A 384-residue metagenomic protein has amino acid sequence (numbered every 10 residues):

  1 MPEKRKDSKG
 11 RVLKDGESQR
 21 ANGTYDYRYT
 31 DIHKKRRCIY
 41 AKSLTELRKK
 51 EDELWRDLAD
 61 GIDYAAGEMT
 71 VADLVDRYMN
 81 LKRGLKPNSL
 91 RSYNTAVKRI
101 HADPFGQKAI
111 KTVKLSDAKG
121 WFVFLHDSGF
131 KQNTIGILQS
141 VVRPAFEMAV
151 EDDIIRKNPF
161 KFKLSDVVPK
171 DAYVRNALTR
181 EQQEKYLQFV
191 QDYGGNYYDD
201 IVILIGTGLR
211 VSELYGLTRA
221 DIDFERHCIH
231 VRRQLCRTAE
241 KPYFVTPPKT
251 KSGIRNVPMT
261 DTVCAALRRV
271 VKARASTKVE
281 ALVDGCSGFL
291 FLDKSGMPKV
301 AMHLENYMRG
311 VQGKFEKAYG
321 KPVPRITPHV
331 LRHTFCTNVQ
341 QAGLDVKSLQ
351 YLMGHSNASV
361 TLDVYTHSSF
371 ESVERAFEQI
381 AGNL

Functional and structural regions predicted by a protein language model:
M1-N80, K98, G120, M148 (+3 more regions): Basic/aromatic DNA-contact patch characteristic of tyrosine site-specific recombinases
D31, R36-L44, M79-I154, P298-H303 (+1 more regions): N-terminal core-binding DNA-recognition domain of tyrosine site-specific recombinases/integrases
H126, S140, L204-G206, Q340-Q341: Short amphipathic helical patch at the helix-1/turn junction of helix-turn-helix
Q132, Q188-Y197, T207, V257 (+4 more regions): Short, basic (Lys/Arg/His-rich) helix/loop patches that form interaction surfaces in the mid-to-C-terminal regions
G136-L138, E151, I155-L217, E225 (+3 more regions): Basic, Lys/Arg- and aromatic-enriched nucleic-acid-binding interface segment
L164-S165, L217-A275: Conserved tyrosine-mediated DNA breakage-rejoining catalytic core shared by Y-recombinases
K185-F189, E240-V245, A342, D363 (+1 more regions): DNA/chromatin major-groove-contacting recognition/catalytic segments
D221-C228, L344-V364: Short, polar N-cap/turn motifs at the start of nucleic acid-interacting alpha helices
